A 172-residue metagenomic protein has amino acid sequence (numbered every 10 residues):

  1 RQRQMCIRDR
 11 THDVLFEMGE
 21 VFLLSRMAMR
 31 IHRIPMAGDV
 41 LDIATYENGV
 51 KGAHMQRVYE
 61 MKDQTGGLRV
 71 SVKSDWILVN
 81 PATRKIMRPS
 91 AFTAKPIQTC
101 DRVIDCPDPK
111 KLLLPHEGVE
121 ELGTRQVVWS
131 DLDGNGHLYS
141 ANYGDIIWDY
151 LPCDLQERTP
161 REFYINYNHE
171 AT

Functional and structural regions predicted by a protein language model:
Q2-I7: Short, small-residue-biased leader/transition segments that mark boundaries at the very start of proteins
R8-H54, D145-T172: Hydrophobic beta-strand-centered segment that forms part of the acyl-chain substrate-binding groove
A28-P115, Y167-T172: HotDog/MaoC-like acyl-thioester-processing domains
I77, S130, A141: Flexible, active-site-adjacent loop/turn segments at secondary-structure boundaries
C100-V103, V128, D149-D154: Short hydrophobic alpha-helical module
E117-S130: Short amphipathic
R125, H137-G144: Alpha-helical transmembrane segments of helical membrane proteins, especially in multi-pass transport, channel
